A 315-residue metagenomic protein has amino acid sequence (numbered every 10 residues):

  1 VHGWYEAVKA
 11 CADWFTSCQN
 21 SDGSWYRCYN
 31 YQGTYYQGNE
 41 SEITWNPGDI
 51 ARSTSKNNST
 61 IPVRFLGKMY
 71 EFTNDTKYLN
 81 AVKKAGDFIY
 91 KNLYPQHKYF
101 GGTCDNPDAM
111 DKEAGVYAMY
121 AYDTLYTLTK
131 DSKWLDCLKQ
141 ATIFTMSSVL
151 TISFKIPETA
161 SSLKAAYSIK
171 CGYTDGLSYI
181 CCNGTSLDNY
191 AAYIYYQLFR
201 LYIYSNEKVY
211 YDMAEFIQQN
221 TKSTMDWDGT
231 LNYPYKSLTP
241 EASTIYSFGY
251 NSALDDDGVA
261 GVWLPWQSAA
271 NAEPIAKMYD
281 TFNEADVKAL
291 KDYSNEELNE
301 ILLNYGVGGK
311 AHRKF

Functional and structural regions predicted by a protein language model:
V1-F315: Glycan-recognition and catalytic cores of secretory/periplasmic carbohydrate-active enzymes
